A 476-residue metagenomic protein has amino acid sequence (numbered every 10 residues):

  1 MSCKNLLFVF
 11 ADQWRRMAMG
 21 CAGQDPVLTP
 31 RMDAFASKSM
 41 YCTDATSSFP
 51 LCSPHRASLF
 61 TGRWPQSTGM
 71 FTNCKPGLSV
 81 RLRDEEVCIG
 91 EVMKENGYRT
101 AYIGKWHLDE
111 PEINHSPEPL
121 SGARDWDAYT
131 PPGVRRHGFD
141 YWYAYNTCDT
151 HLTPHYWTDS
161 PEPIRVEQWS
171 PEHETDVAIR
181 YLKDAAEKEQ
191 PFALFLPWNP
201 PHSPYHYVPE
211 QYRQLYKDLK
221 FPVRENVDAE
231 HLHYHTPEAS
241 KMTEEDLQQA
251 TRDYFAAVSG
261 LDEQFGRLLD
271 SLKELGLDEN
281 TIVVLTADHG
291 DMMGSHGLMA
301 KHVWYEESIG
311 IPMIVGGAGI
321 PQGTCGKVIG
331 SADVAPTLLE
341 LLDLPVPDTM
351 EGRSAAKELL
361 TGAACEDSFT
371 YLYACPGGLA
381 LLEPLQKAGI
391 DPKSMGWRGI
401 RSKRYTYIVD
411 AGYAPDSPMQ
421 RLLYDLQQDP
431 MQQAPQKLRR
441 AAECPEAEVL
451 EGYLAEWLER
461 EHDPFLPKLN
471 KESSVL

Functional and structural regions predicted by a protein language model:
M1-D410, P415-M419, M431-E456, D463-L476: Formylglycine-dependent sulfatase
Q427: Residues forming the ATP-binding cleft of Hanks-type serine/threonine protein kinase domains
